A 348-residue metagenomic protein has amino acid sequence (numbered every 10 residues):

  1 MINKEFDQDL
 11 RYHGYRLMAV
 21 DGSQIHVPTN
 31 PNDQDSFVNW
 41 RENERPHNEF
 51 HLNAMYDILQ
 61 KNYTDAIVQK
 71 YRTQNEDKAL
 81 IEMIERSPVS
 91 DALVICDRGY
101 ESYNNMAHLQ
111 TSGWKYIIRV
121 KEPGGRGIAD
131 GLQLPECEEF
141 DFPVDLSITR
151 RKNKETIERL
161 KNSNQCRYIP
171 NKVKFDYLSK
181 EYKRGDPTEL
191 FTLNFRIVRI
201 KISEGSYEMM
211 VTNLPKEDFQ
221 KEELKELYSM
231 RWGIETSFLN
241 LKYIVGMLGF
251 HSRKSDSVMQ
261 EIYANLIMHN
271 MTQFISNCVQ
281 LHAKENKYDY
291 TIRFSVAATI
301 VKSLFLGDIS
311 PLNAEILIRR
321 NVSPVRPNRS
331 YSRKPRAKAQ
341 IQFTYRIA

Functional and structural regions predicted by a protein language model:
M1, Q8-R16, V20-D33, R41-A348: Single, function-defining residue in the core of a domain
V38: Extracytosolic and intramembrane catalytic regions of membrane-associated proteins in envelope/secretory systems
